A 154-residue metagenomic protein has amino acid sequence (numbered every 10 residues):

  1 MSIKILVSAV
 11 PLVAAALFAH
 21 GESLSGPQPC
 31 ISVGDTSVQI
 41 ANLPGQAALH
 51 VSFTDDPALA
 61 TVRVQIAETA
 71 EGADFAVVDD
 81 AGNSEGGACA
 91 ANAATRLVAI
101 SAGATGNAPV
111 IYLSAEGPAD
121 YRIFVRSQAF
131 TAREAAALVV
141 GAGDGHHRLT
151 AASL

Functional and structural regions predicted by a protein language model:
M1-S8: Bacterial N-terminal signal peptides that target proteins for export
S8-A16: Bacterial N-terminal signal peptides
L17-G21: Sec/Tat signal peptide C-region and signal peptidase I cleavage site
S23-L154: Repetitive, compositionally biased segments used for assembly/scaffolding
